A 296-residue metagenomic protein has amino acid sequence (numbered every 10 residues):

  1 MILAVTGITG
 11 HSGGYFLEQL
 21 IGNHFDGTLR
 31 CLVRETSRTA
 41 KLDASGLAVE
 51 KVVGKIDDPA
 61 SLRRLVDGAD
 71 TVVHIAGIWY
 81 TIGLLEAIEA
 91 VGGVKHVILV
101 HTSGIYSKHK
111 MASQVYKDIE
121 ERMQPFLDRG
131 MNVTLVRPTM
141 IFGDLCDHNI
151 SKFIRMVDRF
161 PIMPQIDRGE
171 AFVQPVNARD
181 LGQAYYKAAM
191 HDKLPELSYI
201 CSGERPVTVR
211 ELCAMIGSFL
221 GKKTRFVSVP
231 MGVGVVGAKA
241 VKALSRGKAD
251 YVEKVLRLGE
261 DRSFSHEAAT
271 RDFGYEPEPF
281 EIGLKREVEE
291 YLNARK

Functional and structural regions predicted by a protein language model:
M1-N23: N-terminal Rossmann NAD(P)H-binding glycine-rich loop of SDR-like oxidoreductase domains
L32-S37, K55-I56: N-terminal Rossmann-fold cofactor-binding loop
V53-A69: Conserved Rossmann-fold cofactor-binding substructure of NAD(P)-dependent oxidoreductases
T71, I82-L135: Conserved Rossmann-fold NAD(P)-dependent oxidoreductase catalytic core, especially the SDR/UDP-sugar
A76, I98-H101, R137-T139, S202: Active-site beta-alpha turn of Rossmann-fold NAD(P)-dependent dehydrogenases/reductases
T139-C146, D167-A178, G203-R205: Glycine-rich "substrate-gating" loop/helix at the edge of Rossmann-like oxidoreductase active sites
R155-V176, A184, A188, D192-P195 (+1 more regions): A conserved pocket-lining segment of Rossmann-fold NAD(P)-dependent short-chain dehydrogenase/reductase
H191-D250, H266, R271-K296: Mid/C-terminal beta-alpha module of Rossmann-like enzyme folds, strongest in SDR-family dehydrogenases/epimerases
